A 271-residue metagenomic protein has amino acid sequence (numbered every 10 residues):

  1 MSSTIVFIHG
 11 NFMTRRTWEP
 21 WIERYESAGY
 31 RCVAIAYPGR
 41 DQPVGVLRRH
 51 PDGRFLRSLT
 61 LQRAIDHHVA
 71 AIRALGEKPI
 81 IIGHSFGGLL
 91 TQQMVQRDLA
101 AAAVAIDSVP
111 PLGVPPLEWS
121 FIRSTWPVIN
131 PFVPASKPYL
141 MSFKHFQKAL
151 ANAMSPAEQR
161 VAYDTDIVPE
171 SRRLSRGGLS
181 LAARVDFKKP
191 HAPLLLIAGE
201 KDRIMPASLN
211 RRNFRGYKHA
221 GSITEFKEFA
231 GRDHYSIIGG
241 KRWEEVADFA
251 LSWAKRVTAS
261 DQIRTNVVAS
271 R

Functional and structural regions predicted by a protein language model:
S3-V46: Short, surface-exposed "cap/lid" segments of acyl-processing enzymes
Q62-P79: Conserved acidic catalytic loop of the alpha/beta-hydrolase fold
I82-G87, T91: Gly/Ala-rich beta-loop-alpha elbow adjacent to hydrolase catalytic centers
L99-V133, R173-L181: Flexible "cap/lid" loop of the alpha/beta hydrolase fold
V168-F187, A192: Active-site nucleophile elbow and catalytic-triad environment of alpha/beta-hydrolase enzymes
P190, L196-A198, D202: Short beta-strand/loop motif that positions the catalytic acidic residue of the alpha/beta-hydrolase fold
A192, P206-G216: Short alpha-helix in the alpha/beta-hydrolase fold that links the catalytic acid
A230-E245: Catalytic histidine-centered segment of alpha/beta-hydrolase-like enzymes
